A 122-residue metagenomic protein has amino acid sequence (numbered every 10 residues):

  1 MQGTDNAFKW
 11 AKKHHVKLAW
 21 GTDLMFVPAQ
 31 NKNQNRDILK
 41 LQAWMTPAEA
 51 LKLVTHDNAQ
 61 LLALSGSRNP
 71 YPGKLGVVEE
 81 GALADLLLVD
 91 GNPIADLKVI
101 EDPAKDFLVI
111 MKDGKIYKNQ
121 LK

Functional and structural regions predicted by a protein language model:
Q2-P93: His/Asp/Glu-enriched, well-ordered alpha-helical/loop segment that forms or immediately abuts the divalent-metal
G66-S67, V99-E101: Short loop/turn motifs at secondary-structure junctions and domain boundaries
P70-Y71, P103-K105: Short, small/polar residue-rich loop motifs at catalytic or cofactor-binding pockets
P93-V99: Short, Lys/Arg- and Gly-enriched loop/turn segments at beta-strand edges
I110: Short aromatic-centered micro-motifs
